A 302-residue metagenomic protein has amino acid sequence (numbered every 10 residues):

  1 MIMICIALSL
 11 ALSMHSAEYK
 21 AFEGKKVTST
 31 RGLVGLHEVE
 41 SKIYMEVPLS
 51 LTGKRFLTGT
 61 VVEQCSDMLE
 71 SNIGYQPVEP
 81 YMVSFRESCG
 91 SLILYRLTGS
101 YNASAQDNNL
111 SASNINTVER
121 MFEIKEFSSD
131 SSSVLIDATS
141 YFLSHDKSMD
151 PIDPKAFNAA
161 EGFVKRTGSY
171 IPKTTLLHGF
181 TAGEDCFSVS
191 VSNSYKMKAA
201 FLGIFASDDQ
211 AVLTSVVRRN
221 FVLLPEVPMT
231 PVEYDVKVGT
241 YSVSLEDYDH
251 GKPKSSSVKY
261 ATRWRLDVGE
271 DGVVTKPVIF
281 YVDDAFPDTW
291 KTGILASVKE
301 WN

Functional and structural regions predicted by a protein language model:
I2-A11: Bacterial N-terminal signal peptides
L12-S16: Sec/Tat signal peptide C-region and signal peptidase I cleavage site
A17-F286: Auxiliary tRNA-acceptor-end handling modules of aminoacyl-tRNA synthetases
T52, A285-N302: Zn2+-dependent metallopeptidase catalytic core
